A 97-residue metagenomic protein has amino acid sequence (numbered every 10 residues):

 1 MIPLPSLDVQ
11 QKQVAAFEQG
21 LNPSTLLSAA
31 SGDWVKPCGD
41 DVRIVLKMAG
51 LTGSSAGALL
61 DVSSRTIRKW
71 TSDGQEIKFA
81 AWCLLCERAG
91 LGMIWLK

Functional and structural regions predicted by a protein language model:
M1-W34: N-terminal flexible/basic segments that precede or flank functional cores
D33-L51: Short, amphipathic alpha-helical "recognition" segments used to contact nucleic acids or chromatin
I44, A58, K69: DNA-binding alpha-helical recognition surfaces that contact promoter or target DNA
L46, G57, C86: The alpha-helix within a helix-turn-helix
G50-T66: Short alpha-helical DNA-recognition segment
D61, S72-G74: Residue-level detection of the helix-turn-helix DNA-binding "recognition helix"
R65-R68, C83: A generic structural signal for well-ordered alpha-helical surface patches
Q75-K97: DNA major-groove recognition helix of helix-turn-helix/homeodomain DNA-binding modules
